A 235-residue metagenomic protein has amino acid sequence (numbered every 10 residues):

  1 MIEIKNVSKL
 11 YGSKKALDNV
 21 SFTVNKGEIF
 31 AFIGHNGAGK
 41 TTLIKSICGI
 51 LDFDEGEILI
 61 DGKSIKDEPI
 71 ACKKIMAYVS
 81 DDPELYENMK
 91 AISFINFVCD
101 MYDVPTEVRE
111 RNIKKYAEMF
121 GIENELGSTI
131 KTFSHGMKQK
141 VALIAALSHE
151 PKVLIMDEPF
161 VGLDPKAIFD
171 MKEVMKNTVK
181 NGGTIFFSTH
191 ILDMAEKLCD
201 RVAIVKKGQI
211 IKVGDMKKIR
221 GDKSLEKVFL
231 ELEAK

Functional and structural regions predicted by a protein language model:
H35-G39: Walker A (P-loop) phosphate-binding loop of ABC-type ATPase nucleotide-binding domains
G56-D67, A71-C72: Conserved ABC transporter NBD signature motif
N96, D100, E107-E125: Conserved ABC ATPase "signature" region
T129-G136: Conserved ABC ATPase signature
S148-K152: A short, proline-enriched helix->beta-strand linker immediately N-terminal to the Walker B motif in ABC-type P-loop
L154-E158: Catalytic Walker B motif of ABC-type/P-loop ATPase nucleotide-binding domains
V213-G214: ABC ATPase "signature
